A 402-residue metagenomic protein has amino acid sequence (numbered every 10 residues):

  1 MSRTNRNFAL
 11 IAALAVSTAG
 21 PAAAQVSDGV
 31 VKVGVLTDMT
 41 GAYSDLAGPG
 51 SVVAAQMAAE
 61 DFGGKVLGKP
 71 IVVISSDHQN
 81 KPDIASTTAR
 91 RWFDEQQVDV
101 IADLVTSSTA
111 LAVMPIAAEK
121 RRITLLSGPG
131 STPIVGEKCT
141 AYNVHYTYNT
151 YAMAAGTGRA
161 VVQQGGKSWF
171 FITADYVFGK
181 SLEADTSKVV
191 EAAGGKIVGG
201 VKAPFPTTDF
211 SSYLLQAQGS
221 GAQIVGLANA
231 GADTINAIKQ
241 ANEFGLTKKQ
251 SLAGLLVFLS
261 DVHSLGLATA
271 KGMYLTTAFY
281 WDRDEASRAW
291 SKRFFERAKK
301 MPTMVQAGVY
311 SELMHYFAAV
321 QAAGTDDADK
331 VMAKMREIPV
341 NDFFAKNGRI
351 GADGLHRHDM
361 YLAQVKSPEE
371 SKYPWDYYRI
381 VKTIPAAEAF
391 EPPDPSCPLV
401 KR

Functional and structural regions predicted by a protein language model:
M1-K32, L399-R402: Short, low-complexity disordered leader/linker segments with a strong preference for bacterial N-terminal type II
V26, V30, D45-S51, D61 (+4 more regions): Beta-alpha junction/loop-to-helix N-cap segments that form part of ligand/metal-binding clefts
S27, V31-Q56, S76-D83, V105-T106 (+2 more regions): Extracytoplasmic "Venus flytrap"
V31, P339, F343-R402: Solvent-exposed, acidic/polar segments of extracytosolic/periplasmic ligand-binding ectodomains
D38, M57-D61, M314-A322: Short glycine/serine- and small hydrophobic-enriched flexible loop segments
M39-A42, H78-D83, T106-L111, P129-I134 (+8 more regions): Solvent-exposed loop/turn segments at secondary-structure junctions within structured extracellular/periplasmic domains
Q97-V201, K249-G272: Extracytoplasmic ligand/sensor domains, especially the bilobed periplasmic-binding protein
I238-E312, V320-D326, E369, D376-K401: Extracellular/periplasmic periplasmic-binding protein-like sensory domains
